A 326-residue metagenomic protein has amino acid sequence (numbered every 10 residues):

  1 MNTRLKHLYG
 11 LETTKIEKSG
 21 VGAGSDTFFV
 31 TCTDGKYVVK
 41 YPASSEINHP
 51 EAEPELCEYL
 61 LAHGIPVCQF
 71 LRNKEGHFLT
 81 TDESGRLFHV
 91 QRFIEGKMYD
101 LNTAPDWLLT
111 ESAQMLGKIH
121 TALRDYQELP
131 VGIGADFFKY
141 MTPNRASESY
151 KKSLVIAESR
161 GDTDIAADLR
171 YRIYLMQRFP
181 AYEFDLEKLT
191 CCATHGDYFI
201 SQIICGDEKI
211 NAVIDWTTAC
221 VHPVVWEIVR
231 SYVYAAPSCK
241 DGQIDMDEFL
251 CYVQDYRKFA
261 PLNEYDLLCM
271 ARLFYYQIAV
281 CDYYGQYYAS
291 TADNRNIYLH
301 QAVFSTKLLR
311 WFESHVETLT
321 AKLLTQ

Functional and structural regions predicted by a protein language model:
N2, E128, E148-G196: An alpha-helical support segment within catalytic cores of ATP-dependent transferases
Y9-T31: ATP-binding glycine-rich phosphate-binding loop
S25-T31, R178-W226: Active-site acidic catalytic loop and adjacent metal/ATP-binding pocket of ATP-dependent phosphoryl transfer enzymes
C32-P130: ATP-binding pocket architecture of kinase catalytic cores
F88-L101, S153-V155, S231, Y276-N294: A glycine-centered beta->alpha junction motif in the catalytic cores of kinase/phosphotransferase enzymes
D106-I165: A cross-family kinase active-site recognition segment
V225-P261, F274-A292: Active-site activation/catalytic loop segments of kinase-like enzymes and analogous catalytic loops in related
V280-Q326: ATP/Mg2+ or Mg2+-diphosphate-binding catalytic cores that bind nucleotide phosphates or diphosphates via glycine-rich
